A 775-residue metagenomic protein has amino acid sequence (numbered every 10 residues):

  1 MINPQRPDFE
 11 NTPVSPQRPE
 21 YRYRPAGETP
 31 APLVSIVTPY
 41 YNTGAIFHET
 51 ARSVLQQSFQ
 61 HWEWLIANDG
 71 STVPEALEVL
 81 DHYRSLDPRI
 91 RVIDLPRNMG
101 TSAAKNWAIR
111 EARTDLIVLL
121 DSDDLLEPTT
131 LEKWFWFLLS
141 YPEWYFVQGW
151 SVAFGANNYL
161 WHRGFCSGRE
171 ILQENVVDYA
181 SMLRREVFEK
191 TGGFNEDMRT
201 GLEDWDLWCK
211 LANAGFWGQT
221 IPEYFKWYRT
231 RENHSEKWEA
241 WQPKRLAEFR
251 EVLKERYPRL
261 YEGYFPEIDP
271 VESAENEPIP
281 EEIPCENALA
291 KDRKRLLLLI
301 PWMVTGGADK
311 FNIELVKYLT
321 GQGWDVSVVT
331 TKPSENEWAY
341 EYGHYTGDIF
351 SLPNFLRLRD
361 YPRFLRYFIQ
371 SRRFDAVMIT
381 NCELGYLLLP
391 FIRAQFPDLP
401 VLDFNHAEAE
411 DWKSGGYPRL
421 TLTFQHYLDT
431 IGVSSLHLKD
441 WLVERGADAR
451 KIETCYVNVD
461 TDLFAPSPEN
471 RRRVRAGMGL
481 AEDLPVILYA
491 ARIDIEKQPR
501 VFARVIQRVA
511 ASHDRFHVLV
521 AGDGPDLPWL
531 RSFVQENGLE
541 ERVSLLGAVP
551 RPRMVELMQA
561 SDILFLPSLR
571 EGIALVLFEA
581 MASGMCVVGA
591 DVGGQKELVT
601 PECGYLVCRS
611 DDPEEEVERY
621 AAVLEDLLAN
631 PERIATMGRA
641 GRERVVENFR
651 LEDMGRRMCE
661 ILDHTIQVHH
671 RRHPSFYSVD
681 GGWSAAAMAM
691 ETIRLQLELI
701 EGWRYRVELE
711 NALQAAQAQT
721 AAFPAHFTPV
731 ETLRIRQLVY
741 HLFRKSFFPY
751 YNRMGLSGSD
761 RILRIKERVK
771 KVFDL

Functional and structural regions predicted by a protein language model:
M1, G263, R671-L775: Boundary detector for helix-to-coil junctions that initiate low-complexity/charged tails
I2-R52, C285-L289: N-proximal low-complexity "stem/linker" segments adjacent to membrane-targeting elements
A45, D309-E314, P485-R508, V518 (+1 more regions): A conserved mid-protein helix/loop that constitutes part of the nucleotide-sugar donor-binding site
T129-L160: Conserved donor NDP-sugar-binding/catalytic core segment of glycosyltransferases
T200-L207: Acidic donor-binding loop at a coil-to-helix junction in glycosyltransferase catalytic cores that engages
A548-V549, E556-S561: Short alpha-helical donor nucleotide-sugar binding micro-motif in glycosyltransferases
L569: Aromatic "clamp/platform" in nucleotide-sugar-dependent glycosyltransferases that forms part of the donor/acceptor
K596-E625, E632-R633: Change "using UDP/GDP/dTDP sugars" to "using nucleotide sugars
